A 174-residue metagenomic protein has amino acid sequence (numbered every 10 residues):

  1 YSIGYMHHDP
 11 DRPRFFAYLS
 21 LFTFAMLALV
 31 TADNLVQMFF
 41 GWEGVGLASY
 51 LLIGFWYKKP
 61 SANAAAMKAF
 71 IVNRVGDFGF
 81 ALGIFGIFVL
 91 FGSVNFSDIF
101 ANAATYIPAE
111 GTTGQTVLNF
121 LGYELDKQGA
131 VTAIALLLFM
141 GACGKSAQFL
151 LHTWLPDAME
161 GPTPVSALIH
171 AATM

Functional and structural regions predicted by a protein language model:
Y1-M174: ...captures the hydrophobic TM-helix bundle architecture rather than a specific catalytic motif, and can also fire on
